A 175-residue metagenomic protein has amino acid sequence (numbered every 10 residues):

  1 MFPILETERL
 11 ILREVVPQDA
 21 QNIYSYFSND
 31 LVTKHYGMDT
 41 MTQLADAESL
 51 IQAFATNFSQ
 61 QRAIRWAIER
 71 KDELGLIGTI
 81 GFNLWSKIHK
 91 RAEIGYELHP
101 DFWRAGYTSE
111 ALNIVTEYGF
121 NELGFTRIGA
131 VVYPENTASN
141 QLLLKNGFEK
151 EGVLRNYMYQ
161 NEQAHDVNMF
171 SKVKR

Functional and structural regions predicted by a protein language model:
M1-T33, R65, E69-R175: Acyl-donor (CoA/ACP) binding surface of acyl/acetyltransferases
F27, Y36, F58-S59: Hydrophobic residues in alpha-helical segments
T33-A53, I64: Conserved GNAT-fold acetyl-CoA-binding loop/helix
D46-S49, A55, H99, H165: A generic membrane alpha-helix/interface feature
Q52-F54, N156-Y157: A generic local structural motif
A53-N57, Y118: A generic secondary-structure signal
N57-Q61, F148: Short loop/turn motifs at secondary-structure junctions and domain boundaries
